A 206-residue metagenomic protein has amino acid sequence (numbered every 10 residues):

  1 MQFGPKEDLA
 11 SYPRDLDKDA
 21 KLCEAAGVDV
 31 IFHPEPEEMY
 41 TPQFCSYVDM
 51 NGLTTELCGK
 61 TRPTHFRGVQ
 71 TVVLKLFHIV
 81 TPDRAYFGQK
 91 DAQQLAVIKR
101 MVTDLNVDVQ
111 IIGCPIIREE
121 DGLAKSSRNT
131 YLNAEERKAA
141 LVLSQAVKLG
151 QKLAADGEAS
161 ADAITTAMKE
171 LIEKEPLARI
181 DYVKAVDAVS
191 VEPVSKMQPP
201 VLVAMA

Functional and structural regions predicted by a protein language model:
M1-R179, A185-Q198: Nucleotidyltransferase catalytic core that binds NTPs
Q145, M205-A206: Long, charged alpha-helical interface segments
